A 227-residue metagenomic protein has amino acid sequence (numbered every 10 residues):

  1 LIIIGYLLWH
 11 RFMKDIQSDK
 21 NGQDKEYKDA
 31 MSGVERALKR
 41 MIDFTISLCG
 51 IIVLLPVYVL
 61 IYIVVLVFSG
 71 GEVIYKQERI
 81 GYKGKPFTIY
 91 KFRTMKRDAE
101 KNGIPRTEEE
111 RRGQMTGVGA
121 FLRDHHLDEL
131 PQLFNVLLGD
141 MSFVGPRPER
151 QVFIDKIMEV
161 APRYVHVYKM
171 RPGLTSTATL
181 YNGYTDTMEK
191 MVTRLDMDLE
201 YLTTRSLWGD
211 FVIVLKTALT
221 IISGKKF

Functional and structural regions predicted by a protein language model:
I3-Q17, K28-D98, N135, L207-W208 (+1 more regions): A hydrophobic, helix-centered structural microdomain
W9, D29, V165-F227: C-terminal terminal-structure detector
D15-S18, Y75-G117, T175-D196: Short, glycine-rich, amphipathic interfacial segments at transmembrane boundaries or analogous
G22-A37, E110-Q114, E149: Juxtamembrane loop-helix boundary motifs flanking transmembrane segments in multi-pass membrane proteins
S47, Y62, Y75, T116-A120 (+2 more regions): Positions in alpha-helical segments
E108-R171, I213-T217, I221: A short, structured surface patch at a secondary-structure boundary
